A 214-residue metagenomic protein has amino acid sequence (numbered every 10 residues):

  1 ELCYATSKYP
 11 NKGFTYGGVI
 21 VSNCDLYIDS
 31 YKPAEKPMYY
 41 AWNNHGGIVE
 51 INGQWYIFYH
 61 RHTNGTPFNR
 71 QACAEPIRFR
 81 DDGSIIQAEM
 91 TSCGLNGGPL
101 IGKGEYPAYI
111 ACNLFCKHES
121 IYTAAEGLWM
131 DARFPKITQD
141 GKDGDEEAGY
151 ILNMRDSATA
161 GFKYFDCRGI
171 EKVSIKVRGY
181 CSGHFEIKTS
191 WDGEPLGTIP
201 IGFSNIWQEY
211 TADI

Functional and structural regions predicted by a protein language model:
E1-T198, G202-I214: Carbohydrate-active catalytic/glycan-binding domains of CAZyme proteins, especially the secreted or lumenal ectodomains
